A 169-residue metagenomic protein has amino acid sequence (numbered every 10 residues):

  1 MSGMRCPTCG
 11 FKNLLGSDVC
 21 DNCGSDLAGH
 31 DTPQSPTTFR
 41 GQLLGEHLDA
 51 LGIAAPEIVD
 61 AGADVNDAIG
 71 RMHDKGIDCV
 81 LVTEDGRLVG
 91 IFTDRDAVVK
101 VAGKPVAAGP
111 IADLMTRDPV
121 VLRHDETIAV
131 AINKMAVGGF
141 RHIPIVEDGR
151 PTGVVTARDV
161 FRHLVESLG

Functional and structural regions predicted by a protein language model:
M1-G169: Tandem CBS (Cystathionine beta-synthase) repeat/Bateman regulatory domains
